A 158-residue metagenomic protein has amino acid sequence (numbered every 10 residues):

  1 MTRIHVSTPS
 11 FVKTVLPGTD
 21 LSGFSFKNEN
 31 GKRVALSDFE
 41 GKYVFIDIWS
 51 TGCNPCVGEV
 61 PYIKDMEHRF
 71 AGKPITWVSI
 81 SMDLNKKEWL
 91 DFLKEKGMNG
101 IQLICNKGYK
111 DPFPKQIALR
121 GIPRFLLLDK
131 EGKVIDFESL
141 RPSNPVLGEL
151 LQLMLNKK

Functional and structural regions predicted by a protein language model:
M1-K27, S37-K42, H68, K87 (+1 more regions): N-proximal helix/coil linker or "cap" segments that precede and/or mark the start of modular domains
V34-A35, I135: Generic structural signal for well-ordered beta-strand positions
E40-K42, G72, M98, L119: Active-site acidic short loop of glycosyltransferases
G41, I48-D65: Conserved redox-active cysteine motifs that mediate thiol-disulfide chemistry, especially di-cysteine Cys-X(1-2)-Cys
Y43-V44, P123: Alpha/beta-hydrolase fold active-site loops
I46, V78-I80, L103, L126: Conserved hydrophobic packing residues within short motifs/helices of P-loop NTPase cores of ABC-family ATPases
G58-K96, G108-P114: Structural microenvironment flanking redox-active thiols in thiol-disulfide oxidoreductases
K96-M98, C105-L155: Thiol/disulfide oxidoreductase modules built on the thioredoxin-like
